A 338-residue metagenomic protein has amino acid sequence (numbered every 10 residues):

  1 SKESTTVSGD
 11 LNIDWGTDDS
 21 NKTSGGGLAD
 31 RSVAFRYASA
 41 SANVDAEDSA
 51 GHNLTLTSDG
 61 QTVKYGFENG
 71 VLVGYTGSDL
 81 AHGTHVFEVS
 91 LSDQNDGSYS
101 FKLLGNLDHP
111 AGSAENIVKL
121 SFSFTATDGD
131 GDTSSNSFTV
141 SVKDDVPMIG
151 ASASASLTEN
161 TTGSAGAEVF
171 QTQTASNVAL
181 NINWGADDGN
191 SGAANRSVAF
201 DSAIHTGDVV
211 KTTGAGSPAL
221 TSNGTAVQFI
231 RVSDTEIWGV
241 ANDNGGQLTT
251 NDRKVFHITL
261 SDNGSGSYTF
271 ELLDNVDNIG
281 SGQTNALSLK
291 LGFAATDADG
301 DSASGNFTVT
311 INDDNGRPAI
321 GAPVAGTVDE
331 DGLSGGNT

Functional and structural regions predicted by a protein language model:
S1-T338: Acidic/polar, solvent-exposed loop/turn segments
